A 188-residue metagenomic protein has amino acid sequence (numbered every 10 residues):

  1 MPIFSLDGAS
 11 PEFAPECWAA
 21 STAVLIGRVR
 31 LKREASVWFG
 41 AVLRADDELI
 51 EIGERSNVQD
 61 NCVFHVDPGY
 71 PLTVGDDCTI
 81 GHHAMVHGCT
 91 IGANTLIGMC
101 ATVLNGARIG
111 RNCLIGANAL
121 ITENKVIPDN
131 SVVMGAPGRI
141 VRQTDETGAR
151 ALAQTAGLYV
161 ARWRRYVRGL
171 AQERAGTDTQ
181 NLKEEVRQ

Functional and structural regions predicted by a protein language model:
M1-F13, D46, I52-E54, D60-C62 (+2 more regions): Glycine-rich hexapeptide-repeat left-handed beta-helix
G8, F13-N57, N61-V66: A positional/architectural concept
